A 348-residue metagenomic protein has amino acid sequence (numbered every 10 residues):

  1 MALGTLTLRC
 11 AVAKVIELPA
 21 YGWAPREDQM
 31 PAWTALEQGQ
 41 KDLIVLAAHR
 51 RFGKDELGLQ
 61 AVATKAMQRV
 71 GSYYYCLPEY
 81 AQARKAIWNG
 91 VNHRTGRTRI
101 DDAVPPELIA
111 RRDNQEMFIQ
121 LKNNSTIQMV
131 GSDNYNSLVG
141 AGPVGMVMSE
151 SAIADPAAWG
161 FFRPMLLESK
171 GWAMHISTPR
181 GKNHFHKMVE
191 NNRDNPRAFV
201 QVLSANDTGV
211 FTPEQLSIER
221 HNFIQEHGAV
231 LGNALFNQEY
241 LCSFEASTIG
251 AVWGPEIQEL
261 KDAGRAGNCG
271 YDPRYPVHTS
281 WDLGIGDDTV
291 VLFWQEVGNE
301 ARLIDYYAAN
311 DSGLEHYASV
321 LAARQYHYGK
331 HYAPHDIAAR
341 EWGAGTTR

Functional and structural regions predicted by a protein language model:
M1-A2, V12, V144-A154, L303-A323: A signal for specific C-terminal beta-sheet/loop modules enriched in small/flexible residues with GP/PG/PP motifs
A2-E296, H331-Y332: Phosphate/NTP-binding elements of NTP-utilizing enzymes
L292-R348: Mg2+-dependent endonuclease catalytic cores in nucleic-acid-processing enzymes, primarily RNase H-like
